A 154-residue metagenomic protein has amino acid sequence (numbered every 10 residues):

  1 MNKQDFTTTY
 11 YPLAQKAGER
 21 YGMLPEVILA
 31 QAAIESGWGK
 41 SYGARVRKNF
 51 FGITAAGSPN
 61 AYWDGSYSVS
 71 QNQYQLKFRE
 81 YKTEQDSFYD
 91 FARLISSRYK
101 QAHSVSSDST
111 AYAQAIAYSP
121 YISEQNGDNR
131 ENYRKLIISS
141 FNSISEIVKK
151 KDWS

Functional and structural regions predicted by a protein language model:
M1-S154: Catalytic cores of secreted/periplasmic lytic hydrolases that degrade extracellular macromolecules
